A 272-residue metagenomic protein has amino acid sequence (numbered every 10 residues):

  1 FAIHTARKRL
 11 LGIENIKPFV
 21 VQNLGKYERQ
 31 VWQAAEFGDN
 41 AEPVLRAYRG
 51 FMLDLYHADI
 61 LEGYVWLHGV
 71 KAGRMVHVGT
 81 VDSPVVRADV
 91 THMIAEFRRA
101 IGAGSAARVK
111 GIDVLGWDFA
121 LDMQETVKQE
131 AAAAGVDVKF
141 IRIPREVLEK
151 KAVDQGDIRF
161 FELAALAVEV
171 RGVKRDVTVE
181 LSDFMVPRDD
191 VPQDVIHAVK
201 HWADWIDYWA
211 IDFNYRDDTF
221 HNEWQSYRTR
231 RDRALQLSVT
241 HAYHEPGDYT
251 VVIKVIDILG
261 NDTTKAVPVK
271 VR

Functional and structural regions predicted by a protein language model:
F1-R272: S-adenosyl-L-methionine-dependent nucleic acid methyltransferase catalytic domains
